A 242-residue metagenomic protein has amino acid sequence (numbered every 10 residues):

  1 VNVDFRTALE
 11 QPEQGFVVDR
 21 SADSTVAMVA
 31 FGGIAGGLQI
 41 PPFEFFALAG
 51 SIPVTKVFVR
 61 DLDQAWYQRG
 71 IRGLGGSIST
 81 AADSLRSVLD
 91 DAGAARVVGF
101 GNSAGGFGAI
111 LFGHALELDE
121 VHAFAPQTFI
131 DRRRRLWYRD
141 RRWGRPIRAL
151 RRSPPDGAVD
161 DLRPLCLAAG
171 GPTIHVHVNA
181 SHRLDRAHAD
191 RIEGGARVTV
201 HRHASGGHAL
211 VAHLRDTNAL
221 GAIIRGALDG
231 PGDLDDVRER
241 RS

Functional and structural regions predicted by a protein language model:
N2-V54, F58-A65: Short, surface-exposed "cap/lid" segments of acyl-processing enzymes
G50, F112-E120, R191-G195: Short, surface-exposed basic-aromatic patches at helix termini and helix-loop junctions that form
Q64-R72: Glycine-rich "HGGG/HGxG" loop immediately N-terminal to the catalytic nucleophile of the alpha/beta-hydrolase
I71-D91: Alpha/beta-hydrolase active-site loop
G93-S103: Alpha/beta-hydrolase fold nucleophile elbow
G101-A115: Glycine-rich nucleophile elbow surrounding the catalytic serine of serine-hydrolase chemistry
A123-R134, S181: Active-site nucleophile loop of the alpha/beta-hydrolase fold
R134, Y138-R202, H208-A212, G221-R238: The feature captures the conserved acid-bearing segment of alpha/beta-hydrolase catalytic domains
